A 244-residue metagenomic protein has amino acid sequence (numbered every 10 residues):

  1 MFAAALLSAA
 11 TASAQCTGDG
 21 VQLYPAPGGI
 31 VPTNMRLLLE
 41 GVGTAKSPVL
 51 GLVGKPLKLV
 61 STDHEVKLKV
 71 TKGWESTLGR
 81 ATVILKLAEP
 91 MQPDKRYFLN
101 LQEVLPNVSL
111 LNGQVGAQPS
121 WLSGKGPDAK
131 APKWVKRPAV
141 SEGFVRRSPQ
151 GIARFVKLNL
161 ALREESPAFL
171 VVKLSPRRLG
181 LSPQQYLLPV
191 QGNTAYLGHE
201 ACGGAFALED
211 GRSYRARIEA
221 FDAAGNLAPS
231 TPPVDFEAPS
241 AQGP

Functional and structural regions predicted by a protein language model:
A9-T11: N-terminal signal peptide c-region/cleavage motif recognized by signal peptidases
S13-K58, Q114-S166, R217, A238-P244: N-terminal non-catalytic regions of secreted/periplasmic and cell-surface proteins
T33-K55, R80-V108, V156-L158, D210-D222: Extracytoplasmic/surface-exposed domains of secreted proteins that mediate cell-envelope carbohydrate/peptidoglycan
K46-K67, N159-L187: Extended low-complexity, serine/threonine- and proline-enriched intrinsically disordered segments
T62-L78: Solvent-exposed beta-strand/loop surfaces of large extracellular or lumenal domains
K72-W74, L87-E89, G204-F206: Beta-strand-rich interaction surfaces with strong enrichment in secreted/lumenal proteins
S76-L85, V190-G203: Aromatic sugar-binding surface patches on proteins that engage polysaccharides or sugar-phosphate polymers
L227-P229: A structural signal for beta-strand boundary/capping segments at domain termini and interdomain linkers
